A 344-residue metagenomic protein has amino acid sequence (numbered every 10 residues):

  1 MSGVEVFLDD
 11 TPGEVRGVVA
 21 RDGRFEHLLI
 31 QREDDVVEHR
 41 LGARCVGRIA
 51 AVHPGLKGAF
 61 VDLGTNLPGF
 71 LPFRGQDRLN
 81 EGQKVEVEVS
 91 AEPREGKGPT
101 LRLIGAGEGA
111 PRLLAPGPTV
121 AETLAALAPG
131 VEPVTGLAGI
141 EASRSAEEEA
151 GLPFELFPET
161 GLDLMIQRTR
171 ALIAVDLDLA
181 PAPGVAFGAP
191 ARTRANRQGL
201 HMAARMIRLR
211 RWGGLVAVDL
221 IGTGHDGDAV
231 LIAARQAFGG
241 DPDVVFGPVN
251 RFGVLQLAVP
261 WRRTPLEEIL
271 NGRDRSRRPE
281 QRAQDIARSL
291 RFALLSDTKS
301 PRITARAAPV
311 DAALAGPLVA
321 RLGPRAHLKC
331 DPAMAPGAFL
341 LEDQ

Functional and structural regions predicted by a protein language model:
M1-V46, A50-P54, L63-L71, D77-A171 (+1 more regions): Extended, charged alpha/beta regions that create polyanion-binding interfaces
V15, P93-E95, T160-P336: Conserved glycine-centered short motifs in functionally critical loops
P72, T119, T264-E268: Short, solvent-exposed coil/turn linker segments
